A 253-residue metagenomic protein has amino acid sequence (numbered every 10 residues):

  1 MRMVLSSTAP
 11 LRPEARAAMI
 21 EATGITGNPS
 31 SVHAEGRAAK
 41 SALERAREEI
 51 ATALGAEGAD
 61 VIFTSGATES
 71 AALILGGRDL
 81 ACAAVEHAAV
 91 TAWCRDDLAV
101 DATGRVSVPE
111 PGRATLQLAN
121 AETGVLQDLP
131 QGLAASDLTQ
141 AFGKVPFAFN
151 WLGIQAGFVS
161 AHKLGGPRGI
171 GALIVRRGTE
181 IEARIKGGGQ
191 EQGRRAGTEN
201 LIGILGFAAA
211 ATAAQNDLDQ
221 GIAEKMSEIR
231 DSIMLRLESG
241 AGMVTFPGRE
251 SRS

Functional and structural regions predicted by a protein language model:
M1-S253: Pyridoxal 5′-phosphate
